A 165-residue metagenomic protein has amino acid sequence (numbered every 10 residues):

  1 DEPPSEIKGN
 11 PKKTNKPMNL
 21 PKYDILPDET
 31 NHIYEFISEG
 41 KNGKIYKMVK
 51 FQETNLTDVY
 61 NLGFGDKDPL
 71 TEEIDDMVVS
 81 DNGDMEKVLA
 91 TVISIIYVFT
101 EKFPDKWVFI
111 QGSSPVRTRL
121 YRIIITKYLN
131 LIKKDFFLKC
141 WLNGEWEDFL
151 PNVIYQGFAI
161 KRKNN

Functional and structural regions predicted by a protein language model:
E2-N165: Non-catalytic substrate-recognition and accessory regions of acyl/acetyltransferase enzymes
